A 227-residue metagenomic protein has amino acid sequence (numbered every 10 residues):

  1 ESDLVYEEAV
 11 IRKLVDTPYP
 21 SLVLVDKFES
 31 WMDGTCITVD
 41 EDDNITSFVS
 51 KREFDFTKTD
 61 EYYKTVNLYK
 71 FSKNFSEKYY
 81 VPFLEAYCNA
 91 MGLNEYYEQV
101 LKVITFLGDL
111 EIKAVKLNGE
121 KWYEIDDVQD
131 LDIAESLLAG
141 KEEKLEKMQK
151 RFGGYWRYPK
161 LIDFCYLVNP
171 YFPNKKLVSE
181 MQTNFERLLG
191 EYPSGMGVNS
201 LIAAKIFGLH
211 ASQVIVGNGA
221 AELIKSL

Functional and structural regions predicted by a protein language model:
E1-S2: Active-site acidic Asp-centered loop
V5, S76, E120-W122, L167-P170: Short, solvent-exposed loop/turn segments at secondary-structure junctions
Y6-M91: Conserved core of the sugar-phosphate nucleotidyltransferase
E7-A9, M32-D33, E98, N199-S200 (+1 more regions): Short, well-ordered alpha-helical microsegments
I11, V178, S200-A204: Generic structural marker for isolated residues within well-ordered, non-membrane alpha-helices of soluble domains
Y62-Q149, W156-Y158: Conserved alpha/beta core of the MobA/IspD/sugar-nucleotide pyrophosphorylase nucleotidyltransferase superfamily
A139-E191: N-terminal "arm"/small-domain region of PLP-dependent enzymes with the aminotransferase-like
L189-L227: Conserved core of the PLP fold type I
